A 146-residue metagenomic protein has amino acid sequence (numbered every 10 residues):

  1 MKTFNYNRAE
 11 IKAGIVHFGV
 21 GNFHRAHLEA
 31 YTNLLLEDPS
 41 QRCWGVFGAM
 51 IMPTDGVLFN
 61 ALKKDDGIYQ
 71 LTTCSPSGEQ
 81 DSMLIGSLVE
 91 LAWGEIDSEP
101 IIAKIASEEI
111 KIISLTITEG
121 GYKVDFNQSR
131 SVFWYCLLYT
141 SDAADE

Functional and structural regions predicted by a protein language model:
M1-N7: N-terminal regions that are enriched for targeting/export leaders and immediately downstream pro/stem segments
E10-F18: Glycine- and acidic
H17-L28: Conserved phosphate/anionic-ligand binding catalytic regions in large, soluble enzymes, centered on
H27-E37, G94-A103: Short alpha-helical segments and helix-capping/turn motifs at coil-helix boundaries
L34-L35, Q128-L137: A glycine- and small-aliphatic-rich helix-loop capping segment at beta-alpha/alpha-beta transitions that lines
S40-V46: Flexible phosphate/Mg2+-sensing switch loops adjacent to catalytic phosphate-binding sites
V46-K111, L115-Q128: Glycine-rich nucleotide/cofactor/substrate-binding loop typically near the N-terminus or early in the first domain
Y139-E146: Conserved small/polar residues in nucleotide/adenosyl-binding loops
